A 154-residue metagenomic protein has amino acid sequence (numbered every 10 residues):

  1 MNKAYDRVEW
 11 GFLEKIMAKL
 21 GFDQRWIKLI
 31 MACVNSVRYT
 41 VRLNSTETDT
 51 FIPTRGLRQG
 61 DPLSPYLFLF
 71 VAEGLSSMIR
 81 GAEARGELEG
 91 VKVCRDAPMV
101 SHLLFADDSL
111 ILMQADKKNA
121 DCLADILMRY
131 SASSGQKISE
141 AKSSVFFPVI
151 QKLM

Functional and structural regions predicted by a protein language model:
M1-M154: Nucleotidyl polymerases of mobile genetic elements and RNA viruses
